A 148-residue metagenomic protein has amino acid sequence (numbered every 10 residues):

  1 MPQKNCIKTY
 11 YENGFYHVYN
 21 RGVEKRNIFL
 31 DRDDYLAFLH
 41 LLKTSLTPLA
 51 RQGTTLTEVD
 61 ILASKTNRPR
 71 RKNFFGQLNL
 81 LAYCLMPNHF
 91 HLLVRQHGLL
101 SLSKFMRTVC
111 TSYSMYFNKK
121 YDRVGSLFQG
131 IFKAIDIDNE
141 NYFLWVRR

Functional and structural regions predicted by a protein language model:
M1-R148: Short catalytic/metal-binding and nucleic-acid-binding patches
